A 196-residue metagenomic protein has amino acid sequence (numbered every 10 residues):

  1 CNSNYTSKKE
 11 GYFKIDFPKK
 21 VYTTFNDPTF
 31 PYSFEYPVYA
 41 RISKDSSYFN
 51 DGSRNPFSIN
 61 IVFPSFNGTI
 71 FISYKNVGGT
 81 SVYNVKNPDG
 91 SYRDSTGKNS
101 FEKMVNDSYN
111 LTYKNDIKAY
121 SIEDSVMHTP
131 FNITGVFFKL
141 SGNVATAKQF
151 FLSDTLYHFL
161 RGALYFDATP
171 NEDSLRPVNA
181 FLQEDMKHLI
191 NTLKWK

Functional and structural regions predicted by a protein language model:
C1-F17: Bacterial Sec signal peptide processing site at the extreme N-terminus
Y5-K8, E102, Y109-K196: Short, well-structured beta-strand
K20, T29, P56, A145-A147: Short beta-strand-initiation
V21-S33, V178: Short aromatic-glycine motifs in intrinsically disordered, low-complexity regions
N26, D45-N55, V126-T134: Short, ordered beta-strand-loop transition motifs
F30-N106: Secretory pathway targeting signatures of secreted, lumenal, and periplasmic proteins
